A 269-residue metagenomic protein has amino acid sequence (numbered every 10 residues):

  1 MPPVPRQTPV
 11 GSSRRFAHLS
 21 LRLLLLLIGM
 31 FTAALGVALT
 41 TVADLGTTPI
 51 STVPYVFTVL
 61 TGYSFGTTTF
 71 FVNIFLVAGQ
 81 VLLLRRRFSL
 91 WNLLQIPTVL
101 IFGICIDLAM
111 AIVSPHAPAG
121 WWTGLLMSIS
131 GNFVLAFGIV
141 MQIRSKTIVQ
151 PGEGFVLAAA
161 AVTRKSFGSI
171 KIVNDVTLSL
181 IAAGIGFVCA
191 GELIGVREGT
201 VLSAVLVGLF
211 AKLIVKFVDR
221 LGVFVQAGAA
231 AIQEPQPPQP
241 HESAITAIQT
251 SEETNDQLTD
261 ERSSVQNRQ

Functional and structural regions predicted by a protein language model:
M1-E252, D256, D260: Core subunits and conserved enzymes of cellular information-processing and envelope-translocation systems across
V265-Q269: Short, charged juxtamembrane terminal tails flanking transmembrane helices
